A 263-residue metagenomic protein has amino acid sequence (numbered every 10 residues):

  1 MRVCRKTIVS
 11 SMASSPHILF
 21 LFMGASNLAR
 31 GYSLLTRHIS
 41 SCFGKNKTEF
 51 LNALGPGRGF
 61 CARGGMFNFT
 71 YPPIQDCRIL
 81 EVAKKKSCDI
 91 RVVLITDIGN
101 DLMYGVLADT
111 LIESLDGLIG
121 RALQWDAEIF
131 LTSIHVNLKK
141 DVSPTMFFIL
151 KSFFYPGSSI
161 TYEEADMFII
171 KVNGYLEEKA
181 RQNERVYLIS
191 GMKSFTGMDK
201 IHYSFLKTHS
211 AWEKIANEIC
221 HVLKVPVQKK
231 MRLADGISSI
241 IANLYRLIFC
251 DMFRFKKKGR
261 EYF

Functional and structural regions predicted by a protein language model:
R2, S15-L19, K200-I201, F205-F263: Conserved catalytic region of serine esterases and O-acyltransferases that act on ester linkages in lipids
M12-P16, K84-D89, L123-Q124: Flexible, charged surface loops at secondary-structure boundaries
L19-D109: Conserved SGNH/GDSL esterase-like catalytic core that processes O-acyl groups on lipids and polysaccharides
T48, A127-I129, V186-Y187: Hydrophobic anchor at the start of a short beta-strand that flanks the dinucleotide cofactor-binding loop
I95-M103, R121-A165, M192-F195: Active-site segments of SGNH/GDSL-like serine hydrolases that catalyze O-acetyl group transfer/hydrolysis on lipids
A108-G117: Charged helix-capping and loop-helix junction motifs
S133-V136, V186-I201, K230-L233: Acidic carboxylate-rich catalytic motifs and surrounding loops in phosphoryl-/glycosyl-chemistry enzymes
V142-S190, T208, W212-E213, N217: Substrate-gating cap/lid alpha-helix
